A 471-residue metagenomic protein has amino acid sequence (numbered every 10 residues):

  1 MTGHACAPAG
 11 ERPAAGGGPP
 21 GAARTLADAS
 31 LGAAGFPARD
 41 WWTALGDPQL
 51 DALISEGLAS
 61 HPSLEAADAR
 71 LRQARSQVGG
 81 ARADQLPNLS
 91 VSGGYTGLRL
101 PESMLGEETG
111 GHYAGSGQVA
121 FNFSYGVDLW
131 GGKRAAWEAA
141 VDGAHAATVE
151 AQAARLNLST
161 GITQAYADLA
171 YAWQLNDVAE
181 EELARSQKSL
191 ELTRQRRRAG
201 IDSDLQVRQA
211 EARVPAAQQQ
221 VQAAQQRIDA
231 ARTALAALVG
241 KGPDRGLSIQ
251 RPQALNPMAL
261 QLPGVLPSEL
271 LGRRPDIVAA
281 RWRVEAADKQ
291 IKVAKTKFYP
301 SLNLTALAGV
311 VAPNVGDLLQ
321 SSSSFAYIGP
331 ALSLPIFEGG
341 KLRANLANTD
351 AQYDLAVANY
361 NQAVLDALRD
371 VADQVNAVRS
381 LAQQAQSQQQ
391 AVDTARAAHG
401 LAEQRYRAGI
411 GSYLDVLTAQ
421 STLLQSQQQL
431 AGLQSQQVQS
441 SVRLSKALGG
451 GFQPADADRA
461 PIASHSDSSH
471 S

Functional and structural regions predicted by a protein language model:
M1-A59, G117, V141, Q225-G272 (+3 more regions): Terminal intrinsically disordered/low-complexity segments used for targeting and assembly
M1-G161, L302-A306, I336-L346: Short flexible linkers and secondary-structure junctions
P8, K133, V149-L266, A377 (+4 more regions): Periplasmic alpha-helical coiled-coil/stalk elements that build and connect Gram-negative outer-membrane
E65-A66, R82, V127-R155, L205 (+6 more regions): Sec/SRP-type N-terminal targeting helices
T96-L100, L238, G309-P313: Structural signature of outer-membrane beta-barrel domains
G115-F123, A165, L266, A326-L332: Hydrophobic, lipid-facing positions within transmembrane beta-strands of outer-membrane proteins
R197-I201, Y406-I410, A447-G451: A short glycine-centered flexible hinge/capping loop motif at secondary-structure junctions
